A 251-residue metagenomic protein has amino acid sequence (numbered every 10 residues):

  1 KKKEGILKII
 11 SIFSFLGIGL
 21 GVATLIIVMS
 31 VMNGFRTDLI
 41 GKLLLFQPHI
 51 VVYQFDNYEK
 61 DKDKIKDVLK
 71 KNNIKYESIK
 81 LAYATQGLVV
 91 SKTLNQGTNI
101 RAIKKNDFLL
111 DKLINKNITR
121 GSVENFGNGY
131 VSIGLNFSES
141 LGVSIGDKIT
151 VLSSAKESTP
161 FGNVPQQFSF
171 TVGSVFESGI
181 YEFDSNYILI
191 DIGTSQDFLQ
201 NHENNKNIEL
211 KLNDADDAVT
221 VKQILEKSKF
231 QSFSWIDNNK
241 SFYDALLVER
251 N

Functional and structural regions predicted by a protein language model:
K1-V22: N-terminal Sec/SRP start-transfer signal
K2-K3, E124, A245-L246: Helix-boundary and loop/linker segments of multi-pass membrane transporters
K8-I10, A23-Q47: Alpha-helical transmembrane segments
R36-K66: Membrane-interface junction motifs in transport/secretion proteins
H49-V51, Y130, N207-E209: Short aromatic/hydrophobic contact patches that present stacked aromatics for nucleic-acid/ligand binding
D67-L189, G193-E203: A structural signal for hydrophobic secondary-structure junctions, strongest on transmembrane helix-loop-helix units
N163-N251: Mechanotransmission and gating elements of multispan inner-membrane complexes involved in transport and envelope
